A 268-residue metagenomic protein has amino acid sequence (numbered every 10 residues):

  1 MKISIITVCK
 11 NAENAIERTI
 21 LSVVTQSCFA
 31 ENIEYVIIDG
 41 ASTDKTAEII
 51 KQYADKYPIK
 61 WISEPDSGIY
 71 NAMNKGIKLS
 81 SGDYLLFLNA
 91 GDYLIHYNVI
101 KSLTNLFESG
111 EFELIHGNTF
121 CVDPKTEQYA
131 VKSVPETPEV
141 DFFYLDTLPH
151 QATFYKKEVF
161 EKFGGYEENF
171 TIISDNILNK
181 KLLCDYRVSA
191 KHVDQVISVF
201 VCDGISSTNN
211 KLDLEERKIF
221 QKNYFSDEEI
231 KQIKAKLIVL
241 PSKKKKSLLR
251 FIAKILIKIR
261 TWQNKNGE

Functional and structural regions predicted by a protein language model:
A12-Q26: Short, well-formed alpha-helical segments that are part of the catalytic scaffolds of diverse glycosyltransferases
E31-A41, I62-P65: Short beta-strand/loop segment that forms part of the nucleotide-sugar
I38-E48, N89: A conserved acidic beta->alpha catalytic loop
K45, N71, D92-L106: Acidic donor-binding/catalytic loop of UDP-sugar-dependent glycosyltransferases, especially processive GT2
S63-S80: Glycine-rich, basic loop-to-helix element that forms the pyrophosphate-binding segment of sugar-nucleotide handling
L85: Short aromatic/hydrophobic "clamp" motif used to bind/position activated sugar donors
Y97-Y129: Conserved donor NDP-sugar-binding/catalytic core segment of glycosyltransferases
V131-F220: Conserved nucleotide-sugar donor-binding catalytic segment
